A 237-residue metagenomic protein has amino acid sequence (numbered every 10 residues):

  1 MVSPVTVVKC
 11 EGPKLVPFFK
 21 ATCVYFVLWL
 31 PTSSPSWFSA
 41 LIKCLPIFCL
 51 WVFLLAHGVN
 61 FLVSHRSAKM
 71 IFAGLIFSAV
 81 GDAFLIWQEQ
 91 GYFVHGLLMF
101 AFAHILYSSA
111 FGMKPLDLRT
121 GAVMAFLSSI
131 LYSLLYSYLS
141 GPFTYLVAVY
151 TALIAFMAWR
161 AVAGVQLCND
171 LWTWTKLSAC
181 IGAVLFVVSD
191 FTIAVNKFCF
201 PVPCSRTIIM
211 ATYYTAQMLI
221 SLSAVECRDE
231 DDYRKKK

Functional and structural regions predicted by a protein language model:
M1-K237: Polytopic alpha-helical membrane-helix bundles and their juxtamembrane interface segments in multi-pass membrane
